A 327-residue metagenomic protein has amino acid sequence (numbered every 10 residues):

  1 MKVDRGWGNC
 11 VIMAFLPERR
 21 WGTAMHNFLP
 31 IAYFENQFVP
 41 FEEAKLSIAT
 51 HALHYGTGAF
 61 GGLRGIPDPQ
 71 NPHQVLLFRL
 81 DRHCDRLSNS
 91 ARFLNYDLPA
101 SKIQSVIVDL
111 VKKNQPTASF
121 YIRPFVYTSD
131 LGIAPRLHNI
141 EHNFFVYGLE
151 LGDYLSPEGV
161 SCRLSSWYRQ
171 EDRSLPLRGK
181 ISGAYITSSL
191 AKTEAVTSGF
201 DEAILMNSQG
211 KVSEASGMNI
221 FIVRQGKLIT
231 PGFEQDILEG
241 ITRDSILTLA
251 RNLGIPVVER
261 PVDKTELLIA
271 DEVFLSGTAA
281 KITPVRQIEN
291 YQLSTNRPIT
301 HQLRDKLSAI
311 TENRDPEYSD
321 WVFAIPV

Functional and structural regions predicted by a protein language model:
F15-D109, Y127, G132-V327: Helix-start/capping segments and mature chain N-termini
L110-Q115: Phosphate/pyrophosphate-binding loops at sites that engage ATP/ADP/AMP, CoA/4′-phosphopantetheine, polyphosphate
P116-S119, E312: Generic structural signal for secondary-structure transition and capping sites
S119-V126: ATP-grasp fold ATP-binding core
